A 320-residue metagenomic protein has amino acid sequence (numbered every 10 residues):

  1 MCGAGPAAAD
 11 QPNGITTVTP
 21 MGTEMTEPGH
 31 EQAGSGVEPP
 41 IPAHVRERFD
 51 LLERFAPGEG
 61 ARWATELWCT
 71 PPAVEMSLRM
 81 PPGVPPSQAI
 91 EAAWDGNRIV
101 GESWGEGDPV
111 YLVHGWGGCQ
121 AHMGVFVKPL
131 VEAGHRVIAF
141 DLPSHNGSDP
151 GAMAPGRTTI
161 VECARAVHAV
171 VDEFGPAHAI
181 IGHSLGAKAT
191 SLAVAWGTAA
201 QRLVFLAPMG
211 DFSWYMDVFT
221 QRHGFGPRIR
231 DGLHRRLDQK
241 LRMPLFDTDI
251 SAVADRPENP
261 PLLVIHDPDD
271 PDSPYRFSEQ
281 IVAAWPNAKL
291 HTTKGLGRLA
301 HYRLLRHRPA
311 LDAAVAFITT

Functional and structural regions predicted by a protein language model:
C2-T23, P28-G29, A33-E91: An N-terminal hydrophobic leader/cap segment in hydrolases
Q120, V127-P150: Conserved alpha/beta-hydrolase
P155-F174, H178: Alpha/beta-hydrolase active-site loop
I181-T190: Gly/Ala-rich beta-loop-alpha elbow adjacent to hydrolase catalytic centers
G197-M243: Hydrolase active-site cap/lid region
P257-E258, L263-H266, D270: Short beta-strand/loop motif that positions the catalytic acidic residue of the alpha/beta-hydrolase fold
P271-F277: Conserved alpha/beta-hydrolase "acid-adjacent" motif
L296-P309: Catalytic histidine-centered segment of alpha/beta-hydrolase-like enzymes
